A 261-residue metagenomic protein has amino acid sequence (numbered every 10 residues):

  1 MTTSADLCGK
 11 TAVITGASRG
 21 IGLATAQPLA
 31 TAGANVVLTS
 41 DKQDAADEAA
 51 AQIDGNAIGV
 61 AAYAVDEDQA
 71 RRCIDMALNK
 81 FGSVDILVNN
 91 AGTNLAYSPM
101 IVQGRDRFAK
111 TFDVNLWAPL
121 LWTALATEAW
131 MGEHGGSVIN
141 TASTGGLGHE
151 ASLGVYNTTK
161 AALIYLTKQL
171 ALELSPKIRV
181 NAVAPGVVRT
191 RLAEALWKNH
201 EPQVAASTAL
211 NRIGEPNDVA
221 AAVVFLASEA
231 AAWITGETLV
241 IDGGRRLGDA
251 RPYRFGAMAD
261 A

Functional and structural regions predicted by a protein language model:
T2-T3, C8, N94-Y97, G148 (+2 more regions): Short C-terminal tail/terminal secondary-structure segment of NAD(P)H-dependent dehydrogenase/reductase domains
T11, S18-G20: Conserved glycine-rich cofactor-binding loop
S98-M100, G104-A109, V204: Substrate-binding pocket helix/loop in short-chain dehydrogenase/reductase
T123, T159, T167: Active-site helix of classical SDR
E128, A171-P176, A232: Alpha-helical segment proximal to the catalytic Tyr-Lys
S143: Residue(s) in the substrate-gating loop at a strand-loop-helix junction that position the organic substrate next
A182, K198, P202-I234, I241-G243: C-terminal helical subdomain
